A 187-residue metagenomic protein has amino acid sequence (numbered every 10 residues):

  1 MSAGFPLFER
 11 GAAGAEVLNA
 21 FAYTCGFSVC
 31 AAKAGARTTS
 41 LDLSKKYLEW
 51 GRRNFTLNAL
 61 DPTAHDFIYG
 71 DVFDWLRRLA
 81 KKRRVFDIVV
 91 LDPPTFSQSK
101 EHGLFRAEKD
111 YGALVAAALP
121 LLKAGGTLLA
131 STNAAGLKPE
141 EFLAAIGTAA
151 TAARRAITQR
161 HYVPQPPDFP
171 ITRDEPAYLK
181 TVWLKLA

Functional and structural regions predicted by a protein language model:
M1-A15: SAM-dependent Rossmann-like transferase core, predominantly class I methyltransferases with a strong bias toward
A13-Y23: Conserved class I S-adenosyl-L-methionine
T24-A36: Conserved SAM-binding loop of SAM-dependent methyltransferases across substrates and taxa, primarily the Class I
R37-L43: Conserved SAM-binding motif I beta-strand of class I
S44-V90: S-adenosyl-L-methionine
F86-A117: Mobile active-site "lid"/loop adjacent to the S-adenosyl-L-methionine
L122-A124: Helix-to-beta-strand junctions that scaffold the AdoMet/dcAdoMet cofactor pocket in Class I SAM-dependent enzymes
T127-A187: C-terminal catalytic and target-recognition region of SAM-dependent MTase-like enzymes, primarily methyltransferases
